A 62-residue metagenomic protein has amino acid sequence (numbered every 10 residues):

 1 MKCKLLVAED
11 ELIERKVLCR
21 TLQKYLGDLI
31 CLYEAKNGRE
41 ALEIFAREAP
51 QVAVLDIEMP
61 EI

Functional and structural regions predicted by a protein language model:
M1-L6: Non-catalytic signal-transmission and effector/linker regions of two-component phosphorelay proteins
E9, D56: Active-site residues of response regulator receiver
L12-Y33: Two-component/phosphorelay signaling modules centered on CheY-like receiver
R20, E43-R47: Replace "anionic and nucleotidyl ligands
E34-E43: Helix N-cap/capping motif at the beta->alpha junctions
E48-V54: Active-site beta3 strand of CheY-like receiver
M59: Receiver (REC) domain active-site loop signature in two-component systems and cognate sites in sensor histidine kinases
